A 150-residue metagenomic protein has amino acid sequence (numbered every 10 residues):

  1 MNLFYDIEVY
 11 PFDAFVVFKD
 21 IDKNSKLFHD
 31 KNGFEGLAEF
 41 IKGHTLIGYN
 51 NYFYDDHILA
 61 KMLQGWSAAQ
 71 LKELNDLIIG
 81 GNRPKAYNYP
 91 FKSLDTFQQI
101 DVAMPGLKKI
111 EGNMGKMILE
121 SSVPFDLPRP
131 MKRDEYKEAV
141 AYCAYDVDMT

Functional and structural regions predicted by a protein language model:
M1-D20: Gly/Thr-rich phosphate-binding beta-strand-loop-beta motif of the actin/hexokinase/Hsp70
N2, D20-K109: Conserved DEDDh/DEDDy metal-dependent 3′-5′ exonuclease domain
D6, D95, D146: Acidic active-site catalytic centers that drive phospho-/nucleotidyl reactions and related ester hydrolyses
E8, E35, E39, E73 (+3 more regions): Glutamate identity and glutamate-enriched acidic tracts
A14, E39, V123-P124: Proteins with a high burden of low-complexity, intrinsically disordered sequence enriched in S/T/G/P/A and R, requiring
I47, D101, G106-T150: Acidic, Mg2+-coordinating catalytic module of metal-dependent nucleases/exonucleases that use a two-metal-ion mechanism
